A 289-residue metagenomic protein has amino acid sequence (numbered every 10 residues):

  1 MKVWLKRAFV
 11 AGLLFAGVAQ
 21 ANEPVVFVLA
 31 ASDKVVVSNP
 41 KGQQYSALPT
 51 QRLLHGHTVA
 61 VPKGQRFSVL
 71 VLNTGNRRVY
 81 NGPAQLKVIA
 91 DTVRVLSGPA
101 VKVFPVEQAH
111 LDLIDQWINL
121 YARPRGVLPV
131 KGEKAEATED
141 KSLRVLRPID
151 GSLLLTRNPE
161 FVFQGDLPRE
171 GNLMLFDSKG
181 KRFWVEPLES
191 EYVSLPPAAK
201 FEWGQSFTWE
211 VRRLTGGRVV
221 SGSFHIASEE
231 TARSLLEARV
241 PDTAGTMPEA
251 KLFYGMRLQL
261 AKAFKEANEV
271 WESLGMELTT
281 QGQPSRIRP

Functional and structural regions predicted by a protein language model:
M1-F9: Bacterial N-terminal signal peptides that target proteins for export
A16-V18: N-terminal signal peptide c-region/cleavage motif recognized by signal peptidases
N22-P159: Flexible, surface-exposed loop/linker segments and immediately adjacent secondary-structure boundaries
P40-G42, T74, L175-R182, E272: Change "in extracellular beta-sheet-rich domains … of secreted and cell-surface proteins" to "in beta-sheet-rich domains
S97-Q116, L235-S273: Compositionally biased low-complexity segments at domain edges in trafficked proteins and select soluble regulators
A122, G126-D242: Long, contiguous interaction/recruitment modules in multidomain scaffold/adaptor proteins
F264-P289: Short, charge-rich amphipathic alpha-helical segments embedded in non-transmembrane helical bundles/solenoids
